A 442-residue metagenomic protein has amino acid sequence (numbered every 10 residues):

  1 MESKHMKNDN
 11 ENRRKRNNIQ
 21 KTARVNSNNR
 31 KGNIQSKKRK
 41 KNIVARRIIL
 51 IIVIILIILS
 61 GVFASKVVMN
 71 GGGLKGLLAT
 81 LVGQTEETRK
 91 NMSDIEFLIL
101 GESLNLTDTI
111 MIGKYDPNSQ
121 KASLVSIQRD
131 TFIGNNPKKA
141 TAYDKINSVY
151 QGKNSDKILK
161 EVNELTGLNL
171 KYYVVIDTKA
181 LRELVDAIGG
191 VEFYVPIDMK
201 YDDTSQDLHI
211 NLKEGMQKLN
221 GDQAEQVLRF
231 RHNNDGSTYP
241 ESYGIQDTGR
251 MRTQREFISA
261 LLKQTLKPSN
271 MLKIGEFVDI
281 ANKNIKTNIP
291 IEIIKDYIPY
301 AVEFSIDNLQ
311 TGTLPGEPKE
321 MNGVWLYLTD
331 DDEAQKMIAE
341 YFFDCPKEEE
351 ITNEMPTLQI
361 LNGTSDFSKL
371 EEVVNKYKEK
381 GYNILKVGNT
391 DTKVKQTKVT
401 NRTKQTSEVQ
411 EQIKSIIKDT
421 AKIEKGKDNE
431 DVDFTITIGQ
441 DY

Functional and structural regions predicted by a protein language model:
E2-Y442: Non-catalytic, solvent-exposed segments at the cell envelope interface
